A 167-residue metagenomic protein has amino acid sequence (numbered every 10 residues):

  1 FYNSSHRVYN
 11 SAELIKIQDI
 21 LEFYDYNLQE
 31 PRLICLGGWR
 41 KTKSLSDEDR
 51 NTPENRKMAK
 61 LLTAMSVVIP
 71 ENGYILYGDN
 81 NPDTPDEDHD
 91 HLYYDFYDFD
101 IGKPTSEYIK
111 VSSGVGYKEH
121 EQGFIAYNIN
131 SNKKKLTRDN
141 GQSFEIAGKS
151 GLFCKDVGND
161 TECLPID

Functional and structural regions predicted by a protein language model:
F1-D167: Glycan-processing catalytic domains of CAZymes
